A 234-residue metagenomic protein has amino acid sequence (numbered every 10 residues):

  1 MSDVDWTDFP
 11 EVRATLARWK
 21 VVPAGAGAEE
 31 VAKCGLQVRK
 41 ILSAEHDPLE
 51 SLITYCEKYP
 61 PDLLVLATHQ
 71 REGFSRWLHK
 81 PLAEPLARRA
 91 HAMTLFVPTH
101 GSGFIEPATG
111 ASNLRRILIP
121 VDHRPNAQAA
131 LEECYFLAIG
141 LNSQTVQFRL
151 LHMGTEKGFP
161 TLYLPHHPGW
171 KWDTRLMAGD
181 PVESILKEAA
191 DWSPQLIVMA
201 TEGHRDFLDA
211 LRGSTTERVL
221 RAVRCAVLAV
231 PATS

Functional and structural regions predicted by a protein language model:
M1-V21, A32-R39, A111-L176, P194-L196: Small/aliphatic-rich secondary-structure junction motif
S2-V4, Q70-E72, E156, G203-R205: A short, flexible beta-alpha/helix-coil linker loop
V4-D5, L63, T68-E72, R76-H79 (+2 more regions): Intrinsically disordered or low-complexity boundary/linker segments at protein termini and domain junctions
D8-E29, Y59-R71, L95-F96, L150 (+4 more regions): Aromatic/pi-system hotspot detector in well-structured domains
G27, L52, L86, C134 (+3 more regions): Aromatic/hydrophobic pocket-lining residues that form π-stacking "cages" and hydrophobic walls in ligand
E29-L64, R71, H167-I197, E202-F207 (+1 more regions): Structural beta-alpha unit
H79-A83, L211-T216: Charged helix-capping and loop-helix junction motifs
